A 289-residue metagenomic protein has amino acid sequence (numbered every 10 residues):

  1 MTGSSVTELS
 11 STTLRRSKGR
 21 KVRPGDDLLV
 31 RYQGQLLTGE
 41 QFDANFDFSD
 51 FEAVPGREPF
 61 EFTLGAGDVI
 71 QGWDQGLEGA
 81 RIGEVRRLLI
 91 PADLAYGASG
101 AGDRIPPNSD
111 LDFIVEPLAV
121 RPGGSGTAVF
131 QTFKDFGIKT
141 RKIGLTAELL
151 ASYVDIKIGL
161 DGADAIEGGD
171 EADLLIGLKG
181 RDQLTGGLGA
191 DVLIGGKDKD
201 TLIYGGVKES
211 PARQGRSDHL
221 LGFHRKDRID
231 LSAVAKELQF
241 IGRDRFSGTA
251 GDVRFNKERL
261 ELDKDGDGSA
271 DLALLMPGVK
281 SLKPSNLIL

Functional and structural regions predicted by a protein language model:
M1-I158, G162: Cross-family detector of peptidyl-prolyl cis-trans isomerase
R20-V22, S210-A212, D267-G268: Short glycine/serine/proline-enriched coil/turn segments at secondary-structure junctions
Q35-L37, G205, S232, E261-D265: Predominantly extracellular/luminal cell-surface or secreted proteins
I105-I114, G222-R225, K280-L282: Extracellular interaction modules
K134, T146, F246-L289: Low-complexity acidic/polar repeat-biased segments
I158, A163-E167, E171-I241: Acidic, glycine-rich calcium-binding repeat modules characteristic of RTX/beta-roll and related beta-solenoid repeat
